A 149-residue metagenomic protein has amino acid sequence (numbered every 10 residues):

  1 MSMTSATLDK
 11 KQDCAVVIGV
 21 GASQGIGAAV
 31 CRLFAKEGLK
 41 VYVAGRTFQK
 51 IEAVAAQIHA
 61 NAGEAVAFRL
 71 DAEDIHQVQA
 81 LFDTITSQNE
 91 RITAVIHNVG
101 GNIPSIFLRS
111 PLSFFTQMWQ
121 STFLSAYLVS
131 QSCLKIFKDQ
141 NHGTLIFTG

Functional and structural regions predicted by a protein language model:
L8-Y42: Canonical Rossmann dinucleotide-binding motif of NAD(H)/NADP(H)-dependent dehydrogenases/reductases, specifically
K10-K11, N61-E64, T84-H97, I103: A glycine-rich helix->loop->beta "capping" turn within Rossmann-like NAD(P)(H)-dependent oxidoreductase domains
K11-D13, G63-E64, R91-I92, F137-G149: Active-site loop of short-chain dehydrogenase/reductase
V17-G19, H97-G100, G143-T148: Structural signature of the Rossmann-like NAD(P)-dependent dehydrogenase/reductase core
L39-A53: Conserved glycine-rich Rossmann-like NAD(P)H-binding loop of the short-chain dehydrogenase/reductase
Q49, R69-A80, L112: The beta1-alpha1 cofactor-binding region of Rossmann-like NAD(H)/NADP(H)-dependent oxidoreductases
T93, G101, L108-Y127, I146: Catalytic Tyr-X3-Lys loop
S121-Q140: Amphipathic alpha-helical dimer-interface segment in Rossmann-like NAD(P)H-dependent oxidoreductases
